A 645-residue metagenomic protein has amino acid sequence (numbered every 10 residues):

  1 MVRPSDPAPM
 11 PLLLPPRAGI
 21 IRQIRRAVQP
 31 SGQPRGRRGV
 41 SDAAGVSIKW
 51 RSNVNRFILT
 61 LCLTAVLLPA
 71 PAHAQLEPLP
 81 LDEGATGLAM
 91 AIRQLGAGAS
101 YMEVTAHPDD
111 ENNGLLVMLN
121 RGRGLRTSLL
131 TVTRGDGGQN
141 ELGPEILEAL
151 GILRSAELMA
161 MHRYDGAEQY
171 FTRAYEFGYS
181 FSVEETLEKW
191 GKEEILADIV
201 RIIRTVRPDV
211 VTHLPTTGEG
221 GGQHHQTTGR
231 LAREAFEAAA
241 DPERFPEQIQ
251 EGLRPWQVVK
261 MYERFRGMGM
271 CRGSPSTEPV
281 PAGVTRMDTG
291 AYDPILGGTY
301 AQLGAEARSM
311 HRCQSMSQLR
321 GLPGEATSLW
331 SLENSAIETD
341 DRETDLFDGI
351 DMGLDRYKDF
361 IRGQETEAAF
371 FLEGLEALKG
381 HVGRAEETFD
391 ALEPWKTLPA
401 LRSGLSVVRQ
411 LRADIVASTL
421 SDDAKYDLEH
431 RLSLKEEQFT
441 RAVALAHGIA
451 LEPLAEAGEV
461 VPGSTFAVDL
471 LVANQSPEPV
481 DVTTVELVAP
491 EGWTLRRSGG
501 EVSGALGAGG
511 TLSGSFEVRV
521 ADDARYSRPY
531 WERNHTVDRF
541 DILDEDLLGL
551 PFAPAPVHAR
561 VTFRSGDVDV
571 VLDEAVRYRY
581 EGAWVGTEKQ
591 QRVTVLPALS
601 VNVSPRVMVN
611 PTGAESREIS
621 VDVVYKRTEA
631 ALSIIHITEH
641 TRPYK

Functional and structural regions predicted by a protein language model:
V2, L14, I21, P30 (+3 more regions): Short terminal hydrophobic/aromatic SLiMs and anchors at protein ends
I58-P69: Bacterial N-terminal signal peptides
Q75-T205, Q226, R230-E237, D241 (+1 more regions): Active-site rim/loop-helix segments in enzyme catalytic domains that contact anionic ligands
A238-V443: The feature marks non-catalytic terminal segments
I415, S421-G463, R579-A614: Low-complexity, acidic Ser/Thr/Pro/Gly-rich terminal tails and inter-domain linkers that flank the onset of structured
V472-S476, V623-E629: Asparagine-centered strand-capping/turn motif at beta-strand->loop junctions
S503-A575: Eukaryote-biased detector of low-complexity, proline/serine/threonine-rich segments and adjacent exposed loops
L632-P643: Residue-level detector of conserved catalytic or cofactor/ligand-binding positions in enzyme active sites
